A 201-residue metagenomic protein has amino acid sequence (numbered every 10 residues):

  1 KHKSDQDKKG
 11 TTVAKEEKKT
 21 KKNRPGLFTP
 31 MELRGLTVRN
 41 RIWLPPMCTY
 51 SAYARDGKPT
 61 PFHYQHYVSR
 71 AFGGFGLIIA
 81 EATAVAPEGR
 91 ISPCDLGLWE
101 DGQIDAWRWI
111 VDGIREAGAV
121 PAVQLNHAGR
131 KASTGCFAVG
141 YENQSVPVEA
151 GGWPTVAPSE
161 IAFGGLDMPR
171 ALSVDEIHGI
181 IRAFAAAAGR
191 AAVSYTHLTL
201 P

Functional and structural regions predicted by a protein language model:
K1, A14-K15: The identity of the second residue at the extreme N-terminus of proteins
H2-D7: Intrinsic-disorder-associated, low-complexity terminal segments enriched in Asp/Asn/His/Tyr and depleted of Lys/Arg
K15-A128, G135, I180: N-terminal capping/small domains of soluble enzymes
F75, S194-Y195: A structural motif
G113, A187-R190, S194: Short alpha-helical functional segments enriched in proximate histidine and acidic residues
V120, N126-R190: Non-globular sequence segments
T196-P201: Conserved small/polar residues in nucleotide/adenosyl-binding loops
